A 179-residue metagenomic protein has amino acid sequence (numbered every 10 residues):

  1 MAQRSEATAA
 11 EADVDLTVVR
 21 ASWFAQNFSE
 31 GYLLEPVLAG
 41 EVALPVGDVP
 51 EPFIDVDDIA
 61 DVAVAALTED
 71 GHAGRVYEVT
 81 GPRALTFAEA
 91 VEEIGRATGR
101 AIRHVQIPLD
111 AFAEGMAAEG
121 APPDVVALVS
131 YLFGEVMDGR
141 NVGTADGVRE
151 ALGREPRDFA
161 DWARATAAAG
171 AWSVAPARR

Functional and structural regions predicted by a protein language model:
M1-R103, I107, E114-E119, P123-V125 (+4 more regions): Oxidoreductase cofactor-interface core, primarily capturing Rossmann-like NAD(P)-dependent enzymes
D58, E89, A111, G147 (+1 more regions): An acidic, carboxylate-rich microenvironment
R83, N141, E155: Flexible coil/turn residues that form the inter-helical turn or adjacent wing/linker of helix-turn-helix
V126-A127, A151: A general structural signal for short secondary-structure boundary/capping elements
G147, L152-R179: Amphipathic terminal alpha-helices
